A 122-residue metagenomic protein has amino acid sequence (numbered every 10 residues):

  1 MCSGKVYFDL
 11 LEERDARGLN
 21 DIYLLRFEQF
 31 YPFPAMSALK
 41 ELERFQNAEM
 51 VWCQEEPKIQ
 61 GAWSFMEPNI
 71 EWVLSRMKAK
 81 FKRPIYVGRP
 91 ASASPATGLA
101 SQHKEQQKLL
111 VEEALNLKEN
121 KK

Functional and structural regions predicted by a protein language model:
C2-G4, R26-Q29, P34, W52-P57 (+1 more regions): Active-site proximal loops enriched in glycine and acidic residues that flank catalytic Cys/His/Asp and coordinate
C2-S3, L10-L11, K122: Charge-patterned, long linear interaction tracts outside catalytic cores
K5-Y7, P68-N69: Short amphipathic alpha-helical surface micro-motifs
Y7, L11-F45: Generic long, charged, amphipathic alpha-helical segments
D21-Y23, E49-M50, P84-I85: Structural motif
L39-L42, Q54-K122: Peripheral docking tails and interdomain loops at the edges of cofactor- or intermediate-handling domains
A48-E49, I59: Short, solvent-exposed linear motifs at loop/edge-of-secondary-structure regions
